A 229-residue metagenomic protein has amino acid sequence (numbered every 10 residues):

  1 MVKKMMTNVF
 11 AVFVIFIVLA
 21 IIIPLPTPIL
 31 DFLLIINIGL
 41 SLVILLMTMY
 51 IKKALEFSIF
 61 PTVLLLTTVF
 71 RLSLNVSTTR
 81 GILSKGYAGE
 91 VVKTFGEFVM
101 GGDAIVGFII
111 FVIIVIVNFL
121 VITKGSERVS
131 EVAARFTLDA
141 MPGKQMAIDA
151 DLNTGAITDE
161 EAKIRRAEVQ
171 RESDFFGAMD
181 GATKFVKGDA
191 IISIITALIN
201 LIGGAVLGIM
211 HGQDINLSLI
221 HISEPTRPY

Functional and structural regions predicted by a protein language model:
M1-A11: N-terminal membrane topogenic signal
M5, E56, V63-L207: N-terminal cationic and glycine-rich segments that engage phosphates or anionic surfaces
N8, I29-L40: Structural signature of hydrophobic alpha-helical transmembrane segments
I15-I17, I36-M49: Central hydrophobic cores of alpha-helical transmembrane segments in multi-pass inner-membrane proteins across all
I21-F32, Y50-L55: Short, hydrophobic transmembrane alpha-helix segments
I21-P24, P28, E90-T94, G212-L219: Membrane-interface interhelical loops and short amphipathic "cap" helices that link adjacent transmembrane segments
V43-K52, S73-R80, I209-Q213: Juxtamembrane membrane-interface segments at transmembrane alpha-helix termini
I220-Y229: Single conserved hydrophobic/aromatic residue that forms the stacking wall/gate of nucleotide- or nucleobase-binding
